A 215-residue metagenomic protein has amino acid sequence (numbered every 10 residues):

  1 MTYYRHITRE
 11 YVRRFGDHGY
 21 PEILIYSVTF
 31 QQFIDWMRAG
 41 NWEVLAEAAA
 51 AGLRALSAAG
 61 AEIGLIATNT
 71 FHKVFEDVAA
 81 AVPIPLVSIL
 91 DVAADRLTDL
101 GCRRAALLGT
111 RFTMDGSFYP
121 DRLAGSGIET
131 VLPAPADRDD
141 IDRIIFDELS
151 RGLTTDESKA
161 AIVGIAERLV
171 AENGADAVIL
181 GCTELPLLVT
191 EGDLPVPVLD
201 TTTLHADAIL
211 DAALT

Functional and structural regions predicted by a protein language model:
M1-T215: Non-catalytic structural scaffold of enzyme domains
